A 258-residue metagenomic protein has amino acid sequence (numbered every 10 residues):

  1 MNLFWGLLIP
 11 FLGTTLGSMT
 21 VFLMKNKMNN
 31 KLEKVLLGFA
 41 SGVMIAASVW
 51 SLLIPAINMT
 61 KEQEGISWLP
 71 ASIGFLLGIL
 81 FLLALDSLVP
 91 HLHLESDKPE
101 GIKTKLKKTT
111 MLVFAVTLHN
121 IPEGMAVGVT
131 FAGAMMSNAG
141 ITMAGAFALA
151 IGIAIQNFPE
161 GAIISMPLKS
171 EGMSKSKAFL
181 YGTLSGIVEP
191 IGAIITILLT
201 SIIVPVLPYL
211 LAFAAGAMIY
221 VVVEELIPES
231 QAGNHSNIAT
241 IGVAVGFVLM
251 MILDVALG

Functional and structural regions predicted by a protein language model:
M1-G258: Intrinsically disordered, metal-sensing/regulatory segments
